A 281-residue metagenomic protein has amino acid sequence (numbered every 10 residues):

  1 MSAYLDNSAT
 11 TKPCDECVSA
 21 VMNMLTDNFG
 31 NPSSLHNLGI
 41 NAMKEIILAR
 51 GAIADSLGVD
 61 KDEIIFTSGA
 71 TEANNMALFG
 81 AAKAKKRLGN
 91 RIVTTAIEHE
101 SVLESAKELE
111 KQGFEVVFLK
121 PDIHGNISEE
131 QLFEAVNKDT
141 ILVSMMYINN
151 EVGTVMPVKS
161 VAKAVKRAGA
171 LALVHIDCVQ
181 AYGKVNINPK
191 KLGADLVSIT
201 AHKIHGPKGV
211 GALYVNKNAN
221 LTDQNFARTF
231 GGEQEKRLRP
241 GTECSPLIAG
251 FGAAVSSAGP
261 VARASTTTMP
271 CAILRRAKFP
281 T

Functional and structural regions predicted by a protein language model:
M1-T281: Pyridoxal 5′-phosphate
